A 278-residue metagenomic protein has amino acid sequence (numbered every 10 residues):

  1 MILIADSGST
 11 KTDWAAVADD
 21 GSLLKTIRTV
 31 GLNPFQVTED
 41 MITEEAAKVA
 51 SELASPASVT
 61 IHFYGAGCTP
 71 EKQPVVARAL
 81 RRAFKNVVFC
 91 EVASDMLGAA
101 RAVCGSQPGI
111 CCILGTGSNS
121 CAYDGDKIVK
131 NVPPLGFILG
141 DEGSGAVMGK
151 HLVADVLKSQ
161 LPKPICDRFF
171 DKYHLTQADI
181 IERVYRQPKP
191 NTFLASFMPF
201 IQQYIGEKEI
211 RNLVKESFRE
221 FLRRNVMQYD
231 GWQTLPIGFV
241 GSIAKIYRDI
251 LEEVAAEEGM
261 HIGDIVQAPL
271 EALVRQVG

Functional and structural regions predicted by a protein language model:
M1-S58, R82, V103-I110, V153-G278: ATP-binding/phosphotransfer module of carbohydrate and carboxylate kinases, centering on a glycine-rich
G8, A15, A66, L97 (+1 more regions): Anionic group-transfer/hydrolysis microenvironments
Q36-V37, M41, Y64-P70: Alpha-helical substrate-recognition element adjacent to the catalytic core
T60, F89-E91, P236: Proline-centered loop/turn at the N-terminus of a beta-strand
H62-T69, L114-G117, L235-A244: Glycine-rich beta-strand-to-loop/alpha-helix junction loops that act as flexible
T69-P164: Phosphate-binding/catalytic loop of phosphoryl-transfer enzymes
